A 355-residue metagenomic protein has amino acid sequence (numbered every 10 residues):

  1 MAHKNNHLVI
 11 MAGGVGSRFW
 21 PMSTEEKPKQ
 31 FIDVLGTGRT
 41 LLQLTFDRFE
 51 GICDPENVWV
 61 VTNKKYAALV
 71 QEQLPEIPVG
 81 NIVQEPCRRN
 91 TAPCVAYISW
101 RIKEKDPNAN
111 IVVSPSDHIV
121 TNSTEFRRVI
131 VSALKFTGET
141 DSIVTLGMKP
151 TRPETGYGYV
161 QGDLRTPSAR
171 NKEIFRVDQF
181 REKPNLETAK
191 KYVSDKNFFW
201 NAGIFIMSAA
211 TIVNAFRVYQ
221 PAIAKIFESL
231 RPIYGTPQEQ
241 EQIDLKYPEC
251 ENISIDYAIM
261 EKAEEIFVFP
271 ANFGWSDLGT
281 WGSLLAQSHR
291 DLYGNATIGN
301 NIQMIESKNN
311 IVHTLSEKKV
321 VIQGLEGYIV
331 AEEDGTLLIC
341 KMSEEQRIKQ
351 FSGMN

Functional and structural regions predicted by a protein language model:
M1-I10, R18-E25, G36-P115, I119-V131: Conserved N-terminal catalytic core of the sugar/cofactor nucleotidyltransferase
A2-N5, A209-N355: Left-handed beta-helix
M11-A12, V61, V112-P115, T145-K149 (+2 more regions): Short beta-strand segments
L42, I98, D117, V160 (+3 more regions): Residue-level signal for inorganic ion chemistry
V60, V83-Q84, V113, V144-M148 (+2 more regions): General beta-strand structural signal in soluble alpha/beta enzymes
S123-I243, F267, E317, K341-M342: Conserved core of the sugar-phosphate nucleotidyltransferase
